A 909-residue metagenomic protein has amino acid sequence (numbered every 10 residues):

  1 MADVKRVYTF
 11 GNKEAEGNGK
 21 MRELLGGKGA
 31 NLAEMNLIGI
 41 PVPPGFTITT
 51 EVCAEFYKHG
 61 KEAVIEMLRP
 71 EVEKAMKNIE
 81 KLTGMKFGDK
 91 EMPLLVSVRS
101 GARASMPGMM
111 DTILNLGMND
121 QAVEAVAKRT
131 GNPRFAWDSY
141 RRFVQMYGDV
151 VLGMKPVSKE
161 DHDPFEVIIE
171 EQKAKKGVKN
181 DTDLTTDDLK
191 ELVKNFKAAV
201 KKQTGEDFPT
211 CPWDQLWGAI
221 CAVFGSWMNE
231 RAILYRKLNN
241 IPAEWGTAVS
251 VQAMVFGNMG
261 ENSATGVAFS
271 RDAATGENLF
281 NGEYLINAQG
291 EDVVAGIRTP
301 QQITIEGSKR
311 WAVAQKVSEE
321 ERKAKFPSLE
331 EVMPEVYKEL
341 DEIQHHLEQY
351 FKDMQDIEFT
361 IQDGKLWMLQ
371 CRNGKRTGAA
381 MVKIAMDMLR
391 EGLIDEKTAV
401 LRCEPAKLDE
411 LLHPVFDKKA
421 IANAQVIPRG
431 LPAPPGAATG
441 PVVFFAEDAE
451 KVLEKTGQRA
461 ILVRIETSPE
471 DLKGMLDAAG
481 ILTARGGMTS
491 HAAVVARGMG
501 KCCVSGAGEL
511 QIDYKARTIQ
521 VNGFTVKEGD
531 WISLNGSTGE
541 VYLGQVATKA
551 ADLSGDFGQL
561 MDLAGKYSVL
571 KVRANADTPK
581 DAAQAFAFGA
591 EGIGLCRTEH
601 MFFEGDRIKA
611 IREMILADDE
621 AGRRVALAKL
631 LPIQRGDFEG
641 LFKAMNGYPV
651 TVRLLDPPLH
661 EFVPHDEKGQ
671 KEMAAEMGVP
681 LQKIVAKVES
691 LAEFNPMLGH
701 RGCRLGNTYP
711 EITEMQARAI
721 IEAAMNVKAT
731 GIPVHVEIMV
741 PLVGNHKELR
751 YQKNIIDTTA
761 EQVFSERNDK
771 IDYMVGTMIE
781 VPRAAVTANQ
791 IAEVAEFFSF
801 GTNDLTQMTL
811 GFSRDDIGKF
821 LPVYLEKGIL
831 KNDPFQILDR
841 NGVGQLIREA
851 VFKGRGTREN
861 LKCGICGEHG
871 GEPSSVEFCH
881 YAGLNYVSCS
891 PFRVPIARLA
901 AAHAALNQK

Functional and structural regions predicted by a protein language model:
M1-A424, Q458-I461, S468-K473, A479 (+10 more regions): Nucleotide/phosphate-binding sheet-loop regions of phosphoryl- and nucleotidyl-transfer enzymes
E14-R22, P434-D477, V843-E859: C-terminal accessory/binding modules appended to enzymatic or scaffolding proteins
F46, A484-G486, S505-G508, C596 (+2 more regions): Short beta->alpha connector loops at strand-helix junctions that form conserved, small/polar/Pro-enriched
P70-E73, L238, V400-E454, Q458-I461 (+6 more regions): Long, charged amphipathic helices and adjacent flexible linkers at domain junctions
K77-D89, I519-N522, A729, E761-K770: Short mixed-charge
R99-S100, L553, L563-K909: Conserved alpha/beta-domain cores
K365-W367, S468-L476, G480, M488-V494 (+5 more regions): Glycine-rich phosphate/ribose-binding loops and adjacent secondary-structure elements that form binding surfaces
V463-I465, A484, G506, N575 (+2 more regions): Structural motif
